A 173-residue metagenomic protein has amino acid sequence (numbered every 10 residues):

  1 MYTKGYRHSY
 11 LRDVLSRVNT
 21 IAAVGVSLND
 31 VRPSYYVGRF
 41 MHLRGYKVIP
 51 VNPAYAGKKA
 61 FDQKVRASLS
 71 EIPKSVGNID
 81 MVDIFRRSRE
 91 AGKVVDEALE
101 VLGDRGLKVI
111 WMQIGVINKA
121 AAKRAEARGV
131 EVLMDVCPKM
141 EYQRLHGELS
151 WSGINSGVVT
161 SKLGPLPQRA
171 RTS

Functional and structural regions predicted by a protein language model:
M1-R17: Short N-terminal or domain-adjacent regulatory/targeting segments
T3-R7, K59-G77, D83-V95: Glycine-rich, highly charged phosphate/nucleotide-binding loops
A22-V24: Conserved beta-strand elements of the Class I
N29-V31, R39-K59: NAD(P)-binding Rossmann-fold cofactor-contacting core
R44-Y46, L102-K108, R128-V130: A short helix->loop->beta-strand "cap" motif at the edges of active sites that frequently abuts
E90-M112: Rossmann-fold NAD(P) dinucleotide-binding segment
I114-Y142, E148: Rossmann-fold NAD(P)-binding glycine/threonine-rich loop
E141-S173: A charged, well-structured terminal subsegment
